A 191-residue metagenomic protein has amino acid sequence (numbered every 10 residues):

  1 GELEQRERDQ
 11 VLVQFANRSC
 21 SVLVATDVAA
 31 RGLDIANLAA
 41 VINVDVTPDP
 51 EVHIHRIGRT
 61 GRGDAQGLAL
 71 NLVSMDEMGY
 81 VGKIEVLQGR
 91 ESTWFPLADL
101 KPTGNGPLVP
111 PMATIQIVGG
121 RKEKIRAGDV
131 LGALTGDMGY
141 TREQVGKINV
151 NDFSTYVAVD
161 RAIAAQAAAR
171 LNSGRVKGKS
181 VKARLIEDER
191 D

Functional and structural regions predicted by a protein language model:
G1-D191: Conserved helicase RecA-like core
